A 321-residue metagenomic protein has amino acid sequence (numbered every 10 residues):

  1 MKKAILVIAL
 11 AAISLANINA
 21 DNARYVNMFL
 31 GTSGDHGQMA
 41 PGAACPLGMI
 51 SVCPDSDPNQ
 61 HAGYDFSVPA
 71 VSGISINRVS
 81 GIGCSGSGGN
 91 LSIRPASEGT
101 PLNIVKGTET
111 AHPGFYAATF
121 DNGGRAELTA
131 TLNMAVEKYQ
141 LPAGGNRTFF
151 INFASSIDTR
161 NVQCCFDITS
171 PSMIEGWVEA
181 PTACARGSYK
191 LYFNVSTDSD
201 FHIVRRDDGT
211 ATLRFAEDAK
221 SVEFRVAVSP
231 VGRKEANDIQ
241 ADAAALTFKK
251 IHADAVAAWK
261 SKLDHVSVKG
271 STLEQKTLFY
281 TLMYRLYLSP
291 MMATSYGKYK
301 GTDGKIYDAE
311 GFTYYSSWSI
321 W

Functional and structural regions predicted by a protein language model:
M1-A4: Positively charged n-region of N-terminal signal peptides that target proteins for export
I8-A9, M291: A periodicity- and composition-biased signal for non-globular, repetitive helical segments
A9-N17: Hydrophobic h-region of N-terminal signal peptides that target proteins for export in Gram-negative bacteria
D21-W321: Accessory carbohydrate-recognition regions in carbohydrate-active enzymes
